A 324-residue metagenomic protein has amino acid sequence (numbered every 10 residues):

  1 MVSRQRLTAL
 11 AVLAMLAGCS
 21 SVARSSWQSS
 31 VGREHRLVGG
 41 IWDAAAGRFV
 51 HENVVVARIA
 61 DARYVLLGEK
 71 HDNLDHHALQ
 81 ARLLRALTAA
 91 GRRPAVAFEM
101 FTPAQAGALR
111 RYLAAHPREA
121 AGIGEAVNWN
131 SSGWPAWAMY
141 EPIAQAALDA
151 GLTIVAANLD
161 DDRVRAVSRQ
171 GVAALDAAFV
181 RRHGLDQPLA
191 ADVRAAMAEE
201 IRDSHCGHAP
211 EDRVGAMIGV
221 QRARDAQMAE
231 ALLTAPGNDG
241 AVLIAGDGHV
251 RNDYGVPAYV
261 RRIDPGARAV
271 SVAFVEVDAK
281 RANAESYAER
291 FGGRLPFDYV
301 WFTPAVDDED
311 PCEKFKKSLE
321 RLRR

Functional and structural regions predicted by a protein language model:
M1-A9: Bacterial N-terminal signal peptides that target proteins for export
A9-G18: Bacterial N-terminal signal peptides
S20-A62: N- or domain-start disorder-to-order transition segments that initiate the globular core
R24-Q28, D239, H249-R324: C-terminal regions of proteins
G47-R48, E52-A89: Zymogen propeptides
K70-N73, F101-Q105, D160-V164, D247-R251 (+1 more regions): Solvent-exposed loop/turn segments at secondary-structure junctions within structured extracellular/periplasmic domains
A95-F101, S271-V275: Short internal beta-strands
G107-A235: A substrate-binding/cap region within the structured catalytic cores of diverse enzymes
